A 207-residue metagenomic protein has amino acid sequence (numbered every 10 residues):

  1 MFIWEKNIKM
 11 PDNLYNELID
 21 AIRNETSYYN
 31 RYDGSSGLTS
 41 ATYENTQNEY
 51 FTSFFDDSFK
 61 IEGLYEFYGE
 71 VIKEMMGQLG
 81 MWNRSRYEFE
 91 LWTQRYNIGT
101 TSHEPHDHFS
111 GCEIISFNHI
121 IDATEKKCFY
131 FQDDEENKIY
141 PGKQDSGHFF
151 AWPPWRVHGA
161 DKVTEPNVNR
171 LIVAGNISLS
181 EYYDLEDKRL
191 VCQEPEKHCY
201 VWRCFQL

Functional and structural regions predicted by a protein language model:
M1-N83: Non-heme Fe(II)/2-oxoglutarate
K6-I8, Y140-Q144, F205: Generic detection of short hydrophobic beta-strand segments and adjacent strand-loop junctions
N30, Q193-L207: Short, cationic low-complexity segments
T46-N48, T93, K143, F205: Intrinsically disordered, low-complexity regions enriched in polar/acidic and amide residues
M81-K162, N167-N176, S180-E186: Catalytic core of non-heme Fe(II) oxygenases with the double-stranded beta-helix
E186-Q193: Long amphipathic alpha-helical segments
